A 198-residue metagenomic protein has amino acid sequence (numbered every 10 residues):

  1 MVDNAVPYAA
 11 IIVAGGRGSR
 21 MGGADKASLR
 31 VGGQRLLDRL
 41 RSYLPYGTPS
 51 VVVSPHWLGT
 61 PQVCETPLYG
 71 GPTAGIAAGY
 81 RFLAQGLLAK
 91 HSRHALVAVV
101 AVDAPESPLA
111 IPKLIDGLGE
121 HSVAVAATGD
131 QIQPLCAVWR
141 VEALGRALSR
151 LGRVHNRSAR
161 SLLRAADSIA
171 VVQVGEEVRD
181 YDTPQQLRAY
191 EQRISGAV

Functional and structural regions predicted by a protein language model:
V2-N156, R164-R179, P184-Q185, R193-A197: Nucleotide and nucleotide-moiety/phosphate-recognizing core
Y190: Histidine-centered active-site loop/cap adjacent to the catalytic His in serine esterases/O-acetyl transfer systems
